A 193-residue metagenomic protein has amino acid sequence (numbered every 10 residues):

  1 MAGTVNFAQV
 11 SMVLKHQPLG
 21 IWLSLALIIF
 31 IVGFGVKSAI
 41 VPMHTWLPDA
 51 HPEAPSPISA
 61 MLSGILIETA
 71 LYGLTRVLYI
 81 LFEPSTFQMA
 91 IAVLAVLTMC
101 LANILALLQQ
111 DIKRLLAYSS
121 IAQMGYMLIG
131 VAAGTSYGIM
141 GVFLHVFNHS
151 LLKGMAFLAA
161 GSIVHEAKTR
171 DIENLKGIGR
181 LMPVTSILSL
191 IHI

Functional and structural regions predicted by a protein language model:
M1-I191: Hydrophobic transmembrane alpha-helices and their helix-loop junctions in integral membrane proteins
